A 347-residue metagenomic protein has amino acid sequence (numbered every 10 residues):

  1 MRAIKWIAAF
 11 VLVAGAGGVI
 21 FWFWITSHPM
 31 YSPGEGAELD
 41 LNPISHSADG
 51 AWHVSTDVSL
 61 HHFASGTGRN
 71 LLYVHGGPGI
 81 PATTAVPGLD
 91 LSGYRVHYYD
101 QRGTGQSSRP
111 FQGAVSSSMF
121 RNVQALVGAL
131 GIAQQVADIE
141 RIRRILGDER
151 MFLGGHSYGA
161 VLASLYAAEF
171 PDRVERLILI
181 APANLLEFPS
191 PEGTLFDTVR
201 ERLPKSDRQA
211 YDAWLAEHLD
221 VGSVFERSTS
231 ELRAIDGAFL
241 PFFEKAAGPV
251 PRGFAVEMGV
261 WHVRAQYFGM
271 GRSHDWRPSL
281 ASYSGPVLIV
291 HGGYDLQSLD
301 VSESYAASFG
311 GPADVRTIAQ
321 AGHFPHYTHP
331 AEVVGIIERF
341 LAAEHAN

Functional and structural regions predicted by a protein language model:
V58-S118: Conserved HGGG/HGGXW glycine-rich cap/lid loop of the alpha/beta-hydrolase fold
A133-M151: Conserved acidic catalytic loop of the alpha/beta-hydrolase fold
E149-P191: Conserved hydrolase catalytic core segment
I178-E217: Flexible "cap/lid" loop of the alpha/beta hydrolase fold
P249-W276: Hydrophobic, aromatic-rich cap/lid helix
Y283, I289-H291: Short beta-strand/loop motif that positions the catalytic acidic residue of the alpha/beta-hydrolase fold
L296-V301: Conserved alpha/beta-hydrolase "acid-adjacent" motif
A321-P330: Catalytic histidine-centered segment of alpha/beta-hydrolase-like enzymes
